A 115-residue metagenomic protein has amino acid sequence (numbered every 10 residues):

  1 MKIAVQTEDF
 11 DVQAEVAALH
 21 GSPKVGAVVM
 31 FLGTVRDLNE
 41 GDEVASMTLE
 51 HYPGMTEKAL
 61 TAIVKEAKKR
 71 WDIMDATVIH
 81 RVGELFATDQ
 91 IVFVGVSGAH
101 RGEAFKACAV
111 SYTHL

Functional and structural regions predicted by a protein language model:
K2-T7, E15-A17, G98-K106: C-terminal binding/interaction regions
V5-D9, G33-R36: Cytosolic covalent-transfer regions centered on His/Cys nucleophiles that carry phosphoryl or persulfide groups
P23-E43: Catalytic strand-loop segment that frames the active site of acyl-thioester-processing enzymes
P23-V28, A76-V78, L85, G95: Extended beta-strand/beta-hairpin segments
D42-V82, F86: Compact, glycine-rich, soluble single-domain proteins
I91-G98: Short glycine-rich or small-residue beta-strand-to-loop segments that form or flank ligand, phosphate, metal/Fe-S
A109-V110: Acidic, proline/serine/threonine- and glycine-rich low-complexity intrinsically disordered segments
T113-H114: Conserved small/polar residues in nucleotide/adenosyl-binding loops
